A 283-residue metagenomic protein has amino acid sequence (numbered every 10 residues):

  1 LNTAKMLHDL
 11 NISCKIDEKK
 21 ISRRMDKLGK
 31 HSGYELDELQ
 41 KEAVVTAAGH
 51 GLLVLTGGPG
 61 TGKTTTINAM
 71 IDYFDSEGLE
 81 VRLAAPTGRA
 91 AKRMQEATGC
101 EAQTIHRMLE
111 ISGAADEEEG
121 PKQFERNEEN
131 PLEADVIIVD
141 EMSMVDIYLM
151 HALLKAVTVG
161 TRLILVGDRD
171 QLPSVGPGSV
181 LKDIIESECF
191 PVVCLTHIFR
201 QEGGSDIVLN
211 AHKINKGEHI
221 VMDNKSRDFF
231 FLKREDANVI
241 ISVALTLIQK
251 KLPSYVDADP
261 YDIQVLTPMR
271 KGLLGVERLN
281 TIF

Functional and structural regions predicted by a protein language model:
L1, N11, G33-L36, G58: Beta->alpha loop/short-helix hinge microenvironment recognizer with preference for catalytic Tyr/His contexts
L1-I21: Interdomain "pre-motor" coupling segment immediately N-terminal to P-loop NTPase/helicase cores
N2, R169-F283: Conserved helicase motor core of P-loop NTPases
K15-I16, L28-L39, G120-E125, K251: Active-site-adjacent structural elements in folded domains
I16-R23, E38-Q40, P59-G60, D223-D228 (+1 more regions): Short coil/turn segments at secondary-structure boundaries
I21-G51: Conserved pre-motif I regulatory segment
S32, D146, T281-F283: Conserved nucleotide-binding/hydrolysis modules and their immediate coupling elements across P-loop/ASCE NTPase motors
K41-V44, A48-K225: ASCE P-loop NTPase helicase motor core
